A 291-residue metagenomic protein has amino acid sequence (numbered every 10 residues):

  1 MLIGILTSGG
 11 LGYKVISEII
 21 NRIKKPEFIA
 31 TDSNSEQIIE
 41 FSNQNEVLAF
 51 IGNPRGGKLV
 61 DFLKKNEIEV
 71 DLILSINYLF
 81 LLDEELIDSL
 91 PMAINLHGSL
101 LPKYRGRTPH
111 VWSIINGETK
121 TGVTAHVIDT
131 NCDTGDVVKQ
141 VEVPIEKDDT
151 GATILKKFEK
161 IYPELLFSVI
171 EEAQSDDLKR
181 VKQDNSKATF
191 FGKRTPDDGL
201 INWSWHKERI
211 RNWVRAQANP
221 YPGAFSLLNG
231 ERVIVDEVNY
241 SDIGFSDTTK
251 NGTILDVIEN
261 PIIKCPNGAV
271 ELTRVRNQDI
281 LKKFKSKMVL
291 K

Functional and structural regions predicted by a protein language model:
M1-Y221, F225, L255-K291: One-carbon transfer enzymes
N229-D242, A269-Q278: A short acidic-to-branched-hydrophobic micro-motif
N239-P261: A conserved acidic, glycine/proline-rich C-terminal tail/linker
